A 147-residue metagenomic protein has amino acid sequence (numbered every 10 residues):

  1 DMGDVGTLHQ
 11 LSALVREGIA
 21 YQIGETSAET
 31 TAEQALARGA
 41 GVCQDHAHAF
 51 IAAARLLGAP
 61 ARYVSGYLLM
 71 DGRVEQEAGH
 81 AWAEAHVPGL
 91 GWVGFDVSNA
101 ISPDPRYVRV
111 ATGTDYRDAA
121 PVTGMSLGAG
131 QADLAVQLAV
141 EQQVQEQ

Functional and structural regions predicted by a protein language model:
D1-G41, Y116, L127-E146: Secondary-structure boundary elements
A13, D45-G130: Hydrophobic/aromatic-rich core segments of domains that either
L69, E146-Q147: Intrinsically disordered, low-complexity linkers and terminal tails enriched in Pro/Gly and often acidic or mixed-charge
